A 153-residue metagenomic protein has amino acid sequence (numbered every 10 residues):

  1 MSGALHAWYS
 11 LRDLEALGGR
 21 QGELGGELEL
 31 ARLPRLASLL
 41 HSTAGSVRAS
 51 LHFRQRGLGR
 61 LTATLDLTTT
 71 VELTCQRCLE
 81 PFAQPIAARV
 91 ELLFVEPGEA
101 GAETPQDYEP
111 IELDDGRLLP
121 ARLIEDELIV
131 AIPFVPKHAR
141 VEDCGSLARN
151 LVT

Functional and structural regions predicted by a protein language model:
M1-T153: Acidic and generally charged, gly/proline-rich low-complexity regions
